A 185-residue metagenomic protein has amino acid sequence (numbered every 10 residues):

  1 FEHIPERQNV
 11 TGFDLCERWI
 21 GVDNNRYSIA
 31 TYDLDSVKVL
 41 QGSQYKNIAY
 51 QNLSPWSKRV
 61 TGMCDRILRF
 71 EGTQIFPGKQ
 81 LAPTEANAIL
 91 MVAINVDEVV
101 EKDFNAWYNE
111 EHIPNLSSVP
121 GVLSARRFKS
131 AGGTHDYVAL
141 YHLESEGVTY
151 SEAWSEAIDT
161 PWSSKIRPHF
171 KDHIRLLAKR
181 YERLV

Functional and structural regions predicted by a protein language model:
F1-V185: Macromolecular interaction modules
